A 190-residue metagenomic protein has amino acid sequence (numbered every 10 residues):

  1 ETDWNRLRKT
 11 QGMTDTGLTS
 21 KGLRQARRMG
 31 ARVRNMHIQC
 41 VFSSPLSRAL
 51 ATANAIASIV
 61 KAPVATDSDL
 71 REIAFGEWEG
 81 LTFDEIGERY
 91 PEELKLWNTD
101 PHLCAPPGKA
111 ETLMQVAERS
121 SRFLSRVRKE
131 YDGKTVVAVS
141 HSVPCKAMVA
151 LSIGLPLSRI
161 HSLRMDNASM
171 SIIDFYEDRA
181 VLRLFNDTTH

Functional and structural regions predicted by a protein language model:
E1-D15: Glycine-rich N-terminal loop/short-helix segment of MobA-like nucleotidyltransferase
G12-R28: Short catalytic helix/loop segments, enriched in acidic residues and glycine and frequently bearing histidine
R27-L94: Phosphate-coordination/substrate-recognition cap region in phosphate-metabolizing enzymes
R32, F75-E88, K129-T135, A150-H190: Acidic, low-complexity terminal tails and accessory targeting/binding regions of phosphate-metabolizing enzymes
S43-S44, E118, V139-S140: Short beta-strand scaffold positions
E93-Q115: Short glycine/proline- and acidic residue-enriched helix-loop micro-motifs that form flexible lids or anion-recognition
K134-S142: Generic beta-sheet signal
